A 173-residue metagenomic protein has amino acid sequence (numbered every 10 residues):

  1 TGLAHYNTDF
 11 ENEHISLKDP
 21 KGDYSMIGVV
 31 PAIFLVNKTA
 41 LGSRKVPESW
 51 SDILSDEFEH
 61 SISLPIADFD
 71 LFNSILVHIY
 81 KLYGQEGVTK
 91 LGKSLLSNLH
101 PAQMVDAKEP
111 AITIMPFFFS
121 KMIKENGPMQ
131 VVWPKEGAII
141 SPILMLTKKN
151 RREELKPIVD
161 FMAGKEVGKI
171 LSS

Functional and structural regions predicted by a protein language model:
T1-L54: N-terminal segment of the mature folded domain
K18-D19, S25-G28, S55-E57, D106-A107 (+2 more regions): Extracellular/periplasmic catalytic domains that process cell-envelope and extracellular macromolecules
K18-M26, V36-K38, D56-L76, G92-N98 (+1 more regions): Short beta-strand->loop
I33-A40, I140-E154, I170-S173: A bilobed periplasmic-binding-protein/Venus flytrap-type ligand-binding module shared by bacterial periplasmic
T39-P47, K81-G87, N150-L155: Short helix-loop capping/hinge motifs at secondary-structure junctions, enriched in acidic/polar residues
S61-A67, F161-S173: Periplasmic-binding protein-like
S63-E136: Ligand-binding pocket segment of bilobal, Venus flytrap-like solute-binding proteins
F118-M122, N126-K156, M162: Flexible, solvent-exposed loop/hinge segments that line or gate ligand/substrate-binding clefts
